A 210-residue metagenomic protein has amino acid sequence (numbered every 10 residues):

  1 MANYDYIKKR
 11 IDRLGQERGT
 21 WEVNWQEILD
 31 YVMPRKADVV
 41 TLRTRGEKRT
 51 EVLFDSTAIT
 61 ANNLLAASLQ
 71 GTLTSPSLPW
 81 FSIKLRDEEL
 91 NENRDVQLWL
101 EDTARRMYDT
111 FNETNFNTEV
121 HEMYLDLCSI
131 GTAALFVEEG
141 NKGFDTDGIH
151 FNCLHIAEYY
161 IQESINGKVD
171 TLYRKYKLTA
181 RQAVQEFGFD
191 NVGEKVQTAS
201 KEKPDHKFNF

Functional and structural regions predicted by a protein language model:
M1-N209: Extended, helix-rich architectural segments
